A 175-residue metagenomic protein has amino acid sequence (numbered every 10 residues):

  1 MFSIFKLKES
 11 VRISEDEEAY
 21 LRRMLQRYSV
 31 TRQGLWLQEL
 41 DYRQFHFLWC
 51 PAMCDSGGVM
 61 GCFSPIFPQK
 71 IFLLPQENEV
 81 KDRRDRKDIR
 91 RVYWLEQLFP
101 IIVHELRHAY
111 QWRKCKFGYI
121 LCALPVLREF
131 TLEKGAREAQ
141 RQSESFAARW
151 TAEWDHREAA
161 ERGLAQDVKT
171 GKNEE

Functional and structural regions predicted by a protein language model:
M1-F5, I66, L124-V126: Short, aromatic- and cysteine-enriched interfacial helices/patches that mediate contacts at lipid membranes
M1-V11, D16: N-terminal low-structure segments adjacent to metalloprotease catalytic domains across cellular compartments
D16-L40: Zn2+-dependent metallopeptidase catalytic core
L21, F45-F47, G61, I71-L73 (+1 more regions): Hydrophobic beta-strand residues in large extracellular and virion-surface proteins
A52-E96, W112-R113: Active-site scaffold of zinc-dependent metalloenzymes
E96, W112-A148: Post-HEXXH active-site segment of zinc metalloproteases
P100-W112: Active-site recognition of the HExxH zinc-binding catalytic motif
E133-R141, R149-E175: Long, well-structured alpha-helical subdomains associated with metal-dependent extracellular/ecto-lumenal hydrolases
